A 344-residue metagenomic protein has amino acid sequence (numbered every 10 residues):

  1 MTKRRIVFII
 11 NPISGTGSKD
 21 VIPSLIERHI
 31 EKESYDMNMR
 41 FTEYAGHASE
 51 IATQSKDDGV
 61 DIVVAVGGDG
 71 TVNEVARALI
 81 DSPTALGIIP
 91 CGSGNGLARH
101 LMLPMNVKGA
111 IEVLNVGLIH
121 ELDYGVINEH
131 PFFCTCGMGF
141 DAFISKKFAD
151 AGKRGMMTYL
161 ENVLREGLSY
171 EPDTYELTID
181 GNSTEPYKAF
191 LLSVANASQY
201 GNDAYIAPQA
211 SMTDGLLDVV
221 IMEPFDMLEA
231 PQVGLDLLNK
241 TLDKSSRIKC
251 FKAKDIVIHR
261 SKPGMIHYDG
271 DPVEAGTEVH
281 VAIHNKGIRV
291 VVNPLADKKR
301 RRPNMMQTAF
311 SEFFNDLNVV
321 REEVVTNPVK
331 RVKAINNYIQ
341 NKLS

Functional and structural regions predicted by a protein language model:
M1-V63, D297, Q307-V319, T326-S344: ATP/NTP phosphate-donor binding region
K3, E33, D57, D81-A85 (+1 more regions): Catalytic core of DAGKc-family lipid kinases
K19, I179-G181, S211, I221-S344: ATP/nucleoside-binding phosphotransfer catalytic cores, i.e., glycine-rich phosphate-binding loops
A48, G70-V75, G96: Short glycine/serine/threonine-rich phosphate/pyrophosphate-binding segments that cradle anionic phosphate groups
A65-D69: N-terminal glycine-rich "phosphate-gripper" loop used for MgATP/nucleotide binding and carboxylate activation
G137, D141, S193-I206, P272: Glycine-rich phosphate/pyrophosphate-binding beta-alpha loops
D150-T158, P208-E229: Gly/Ser/Thr-rich active-site loops/lids in small-molecule metabolic enzymes that frequently grip phosphoryl groups
